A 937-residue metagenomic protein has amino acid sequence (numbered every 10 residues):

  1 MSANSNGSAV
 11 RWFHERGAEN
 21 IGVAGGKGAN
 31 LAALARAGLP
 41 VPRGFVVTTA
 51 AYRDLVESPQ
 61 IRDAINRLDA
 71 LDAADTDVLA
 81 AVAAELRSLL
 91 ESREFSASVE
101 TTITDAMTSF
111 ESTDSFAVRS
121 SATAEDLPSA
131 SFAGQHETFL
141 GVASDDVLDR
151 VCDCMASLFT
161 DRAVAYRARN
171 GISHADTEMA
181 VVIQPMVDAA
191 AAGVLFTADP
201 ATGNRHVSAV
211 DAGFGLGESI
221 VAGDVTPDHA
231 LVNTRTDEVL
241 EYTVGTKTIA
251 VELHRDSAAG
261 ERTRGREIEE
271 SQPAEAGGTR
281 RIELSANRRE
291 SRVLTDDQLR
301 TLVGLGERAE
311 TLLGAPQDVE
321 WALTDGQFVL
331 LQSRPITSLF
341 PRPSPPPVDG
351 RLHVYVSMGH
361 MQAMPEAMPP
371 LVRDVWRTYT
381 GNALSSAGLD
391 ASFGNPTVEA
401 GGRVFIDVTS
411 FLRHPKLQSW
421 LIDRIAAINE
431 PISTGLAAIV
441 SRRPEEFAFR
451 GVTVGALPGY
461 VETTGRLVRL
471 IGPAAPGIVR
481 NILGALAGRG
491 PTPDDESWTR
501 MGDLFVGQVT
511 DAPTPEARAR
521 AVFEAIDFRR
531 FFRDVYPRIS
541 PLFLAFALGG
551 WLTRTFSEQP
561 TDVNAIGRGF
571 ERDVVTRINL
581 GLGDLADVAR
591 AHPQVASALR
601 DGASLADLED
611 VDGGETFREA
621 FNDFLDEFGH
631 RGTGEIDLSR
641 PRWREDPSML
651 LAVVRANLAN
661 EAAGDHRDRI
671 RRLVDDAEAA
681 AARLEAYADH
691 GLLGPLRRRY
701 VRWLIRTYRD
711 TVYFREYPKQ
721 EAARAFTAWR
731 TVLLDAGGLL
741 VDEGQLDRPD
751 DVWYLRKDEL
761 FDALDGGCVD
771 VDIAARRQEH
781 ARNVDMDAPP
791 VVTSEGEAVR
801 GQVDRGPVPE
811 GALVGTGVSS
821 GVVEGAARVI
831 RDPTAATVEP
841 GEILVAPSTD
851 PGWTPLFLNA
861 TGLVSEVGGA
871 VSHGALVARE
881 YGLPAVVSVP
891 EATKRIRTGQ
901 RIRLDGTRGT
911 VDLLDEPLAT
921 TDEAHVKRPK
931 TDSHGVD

Functional and structural regions predicted by a protein language model:
M1-V182, A191, R288-T311, V506-V509 (+2 more regions): N-terminal beta-alpha lobe that positions the nucleotide/phosphoryl donor in ATP/NTP-coupled carboxylate activation
G22-D54, F116-V147, M186-A230, Q317-L339 (+2 more regions): Conserved phosphate/anionic-ligand binding catalytic regions in large, soluble enzymes, centered on
V47-F95, E241-K247, E252-R255, R831 (+4 more regions): A structural-propensity feature for long, helix-poor, extended segments
S58-R62, L302-L305, P316-Q317, D325-P341 (+3 more regions): Acidic, glycine-rich flexible loop/linker segments
A133-Y166, A189-E270, L331-A387, G862-V864 (+1 more regions): Extended active-site and interfacial segments that coordinate phosphate-rich ligands in large catalytic machineries
G223, Q298, L305-R373, G550 (+5 more regions): Cysteine-dependent phosphatase catalytic core of the protein tyrosine phosphatase
R255-R280, L918-V936: Intrinsically disordered, low-complexity terminal tails and inter-domain linkers enriched for S/T/G/P/D/E
P341-Y713, Y717, A728: N-terminal, non-catalytic alpha-helical interaction modules of very large eukaryotic scaffold proteins
